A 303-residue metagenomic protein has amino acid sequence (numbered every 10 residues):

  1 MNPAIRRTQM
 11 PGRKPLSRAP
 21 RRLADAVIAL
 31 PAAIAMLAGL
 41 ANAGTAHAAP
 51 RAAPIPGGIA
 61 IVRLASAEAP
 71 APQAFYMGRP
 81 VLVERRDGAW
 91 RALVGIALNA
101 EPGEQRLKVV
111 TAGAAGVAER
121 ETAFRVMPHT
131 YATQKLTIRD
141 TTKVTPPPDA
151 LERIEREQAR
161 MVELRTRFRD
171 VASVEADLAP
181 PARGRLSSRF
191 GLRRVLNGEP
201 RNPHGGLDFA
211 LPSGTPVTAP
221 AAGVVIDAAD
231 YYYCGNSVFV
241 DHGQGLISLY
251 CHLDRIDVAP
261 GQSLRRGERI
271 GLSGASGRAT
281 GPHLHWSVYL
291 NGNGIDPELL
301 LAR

Functional and structural regions predicted by a protein language model:
M1-R22: N-terminal secretory signal peptides that target proteins for export/translocation
D25-N42: Bacterial N-terminal signal peptides
G44-A123, P128-T130: Cationic-aromatic interfacial patches
A46-A48, R120-C234: Surface-exposed, glycine-biased beta-strand/turn segments
R91, A100-E101, P128-Y131, D227 (+2 more regions): A short local loop/turn or secondary-structure capping micro-motif enriched for an aromatic residue
A179-R303: Catalytic cores of peptidoglycan-degrading enzymes
